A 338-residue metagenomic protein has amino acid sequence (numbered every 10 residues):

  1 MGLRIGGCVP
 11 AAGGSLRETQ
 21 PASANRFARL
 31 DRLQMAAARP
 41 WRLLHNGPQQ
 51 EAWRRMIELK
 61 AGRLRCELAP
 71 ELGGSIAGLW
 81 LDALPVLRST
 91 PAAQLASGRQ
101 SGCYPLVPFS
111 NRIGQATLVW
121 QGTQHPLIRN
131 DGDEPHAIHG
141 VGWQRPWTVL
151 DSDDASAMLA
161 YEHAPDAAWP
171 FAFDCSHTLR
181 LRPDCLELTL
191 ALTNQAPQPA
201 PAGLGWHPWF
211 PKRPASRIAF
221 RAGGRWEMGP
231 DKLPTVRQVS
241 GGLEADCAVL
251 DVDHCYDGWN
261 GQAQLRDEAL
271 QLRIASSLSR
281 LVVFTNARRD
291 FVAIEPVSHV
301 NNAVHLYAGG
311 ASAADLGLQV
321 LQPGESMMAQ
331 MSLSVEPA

Functional and structural regions predicted by a protein language model:
G2, A12-A36, R42: N-terminal polybasic/positive-inside topogenic patches
L59, C66, Y161-A202, W206-P208: Acidic, contiguous internal or C-terminal segments within carbohydrate-active enzymes that form a structured patch used
K60, R129-R182: Extended, loop-rich substrate-binding clefts of extracytoplasmic carbohydrate-active enzymes
E67-Q124, N130: Acidic-aromatic substrate-binding/catalytic surfaces of carbohydrate-active enzymes
L118-P126, L190, Q319-E336: Short Pro-Gly-centered flexible turn/kink motifs
L127, P199-P201, P208-S277: Active-site/ligand-binding surface loops and adjacent short beta/alpha elements that line catalytic pockets across
D267-Y307: Glycine-rich active-site loops that engage anionic ligands at enzyme catalytic sites
